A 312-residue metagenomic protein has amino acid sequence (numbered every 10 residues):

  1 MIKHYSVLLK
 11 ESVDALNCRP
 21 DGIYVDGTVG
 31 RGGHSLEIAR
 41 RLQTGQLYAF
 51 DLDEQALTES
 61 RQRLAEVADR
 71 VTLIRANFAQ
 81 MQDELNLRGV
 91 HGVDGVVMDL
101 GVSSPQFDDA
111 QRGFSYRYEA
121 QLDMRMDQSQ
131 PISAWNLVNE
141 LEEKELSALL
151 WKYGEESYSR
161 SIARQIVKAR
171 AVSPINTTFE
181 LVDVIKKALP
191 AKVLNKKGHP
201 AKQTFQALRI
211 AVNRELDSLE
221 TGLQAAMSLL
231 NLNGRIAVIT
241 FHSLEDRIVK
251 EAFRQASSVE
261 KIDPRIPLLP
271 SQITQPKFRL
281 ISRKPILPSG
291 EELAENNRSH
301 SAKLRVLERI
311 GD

Functional and structural regions predicted by a protein language model:
M1-D312: S-adenosyl-L-methionine-dependent methyltransferase catalytic core, i.e., the SAM/SAH-binding region
